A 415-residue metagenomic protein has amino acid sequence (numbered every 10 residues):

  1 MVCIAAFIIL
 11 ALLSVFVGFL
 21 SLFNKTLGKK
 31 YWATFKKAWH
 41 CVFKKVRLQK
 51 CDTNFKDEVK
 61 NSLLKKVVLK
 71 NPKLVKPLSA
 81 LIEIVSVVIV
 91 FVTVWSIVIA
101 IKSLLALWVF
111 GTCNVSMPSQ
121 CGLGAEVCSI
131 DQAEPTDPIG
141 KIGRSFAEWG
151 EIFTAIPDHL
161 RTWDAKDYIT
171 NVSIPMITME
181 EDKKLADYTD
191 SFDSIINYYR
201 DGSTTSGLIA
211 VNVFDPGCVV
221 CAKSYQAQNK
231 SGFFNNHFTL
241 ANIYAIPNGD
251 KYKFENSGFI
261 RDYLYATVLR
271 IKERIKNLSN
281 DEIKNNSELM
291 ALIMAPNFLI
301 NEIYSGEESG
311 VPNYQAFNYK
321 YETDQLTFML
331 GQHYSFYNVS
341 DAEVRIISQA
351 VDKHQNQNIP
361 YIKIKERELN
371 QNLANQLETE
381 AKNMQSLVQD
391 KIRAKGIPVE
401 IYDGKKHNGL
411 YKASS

Functional and structural regions predicted by a protein language model:
M1-C51: Hydrophobic alpha-helical segments
A5-L20, S79-I99: Transmembrane alpha-helices
K50-E58: Solvent-exposed, non-transmembrane helices and loops of integral membrane proteins
E58-V94: Loop-to-transmembrane boundary segments
V88-S145: Alpha-helical transmembrane segments and their immediate juxtamembrane interface regions
Q120-D262, I359, N372-V399, Y411-S415: Extracytoplasmic thiol/disulfide redox context detector
F214-G217, A222-A374, V388-I392: Structural alpha/beta surface segment adjacent to cysteine/selenocysteine redox centers across thiol/disulfide enzymes
N313-Y319, G331, I401-S415: Non-catalytic, surface beta->alpha helical segment in thiol-disulfide oxidoreductase systems
